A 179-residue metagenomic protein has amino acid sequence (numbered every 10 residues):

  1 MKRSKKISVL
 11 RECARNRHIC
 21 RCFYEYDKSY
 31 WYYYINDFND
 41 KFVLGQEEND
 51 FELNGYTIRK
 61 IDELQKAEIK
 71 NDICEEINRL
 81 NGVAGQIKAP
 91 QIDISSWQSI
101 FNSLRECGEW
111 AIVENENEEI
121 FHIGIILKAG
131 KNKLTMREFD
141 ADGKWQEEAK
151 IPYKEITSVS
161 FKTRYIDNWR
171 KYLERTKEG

Functional and structural regions predicted by a protein language model:
M1-Y30, F42-L44, E48-E119, D140-P152 (+1 more regions): Short glycine-rich, low-complexity segments
Y30-D37, H122-K128: Short beta-strand-centered aromatic/proline hotspots
N39-K41, G130-N132: Ser/Thr- and Asn-enriched, surface-exposed coil loops between beta-strands
E109-I112, F121-K128, T135: Intrinsic, low-complexity N-terminal interaction/targeting segments
